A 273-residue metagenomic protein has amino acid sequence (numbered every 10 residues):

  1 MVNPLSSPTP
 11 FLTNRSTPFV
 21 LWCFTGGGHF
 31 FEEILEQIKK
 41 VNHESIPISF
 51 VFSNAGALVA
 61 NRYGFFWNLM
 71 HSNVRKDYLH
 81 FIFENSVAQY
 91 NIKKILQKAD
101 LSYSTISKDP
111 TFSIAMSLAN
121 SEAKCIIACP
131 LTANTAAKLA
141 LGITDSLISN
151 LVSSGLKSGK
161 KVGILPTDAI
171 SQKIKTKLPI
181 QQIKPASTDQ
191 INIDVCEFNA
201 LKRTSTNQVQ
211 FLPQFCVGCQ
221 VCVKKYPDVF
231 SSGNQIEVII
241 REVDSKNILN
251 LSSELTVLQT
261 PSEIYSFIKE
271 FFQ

Functional and structural regions predicted by a protein language model:
V2-P179, K184, F198, R203-Q208 (+3 more regions): A cross-family phosphate/adenosyl-ligand binding-site feature
Q190: Short, charged recognition helix plus adjacent turn of helix-turn-helix-like nucleic-acid-binding domains
